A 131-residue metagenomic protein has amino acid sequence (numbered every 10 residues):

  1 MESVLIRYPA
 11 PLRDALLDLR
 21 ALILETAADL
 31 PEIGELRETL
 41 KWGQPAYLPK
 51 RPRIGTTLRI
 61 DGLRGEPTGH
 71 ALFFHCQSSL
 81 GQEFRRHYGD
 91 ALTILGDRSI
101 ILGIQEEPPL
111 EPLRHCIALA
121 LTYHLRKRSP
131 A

Functional and structural regions predicted by a protein language model:
M1-A131: Charge-dense, helix-prone N-terminal extensions
